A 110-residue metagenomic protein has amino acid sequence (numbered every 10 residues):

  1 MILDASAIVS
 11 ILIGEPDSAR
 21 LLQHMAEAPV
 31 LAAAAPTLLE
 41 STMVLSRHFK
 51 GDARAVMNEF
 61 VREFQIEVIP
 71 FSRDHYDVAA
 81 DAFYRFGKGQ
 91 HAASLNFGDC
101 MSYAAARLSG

Functional and structural regions predicted by a protein language model:
M1-A33, S46-E59: Short, well-structured N-terminal submotif of metal-dependent ribonuclease cores
D4, E40, D99: Acidic active-site catalytic centers that drive phospho-/nucleotidyl reactions and related ester hydrolyses
E27-A28, E63-F64, S109: Structured helix-beta-strand junction loops
T42, H48-F49, R54-E67, S72-D74: Active-site-proximal, substrate-binding regions of enzyme catalytic domains and RNA-binding/basic surfaces
E67-G110: Active-site neighborhoods of divalent-metal-dependent phosphate/nucleic-acid chemistry enzymes
